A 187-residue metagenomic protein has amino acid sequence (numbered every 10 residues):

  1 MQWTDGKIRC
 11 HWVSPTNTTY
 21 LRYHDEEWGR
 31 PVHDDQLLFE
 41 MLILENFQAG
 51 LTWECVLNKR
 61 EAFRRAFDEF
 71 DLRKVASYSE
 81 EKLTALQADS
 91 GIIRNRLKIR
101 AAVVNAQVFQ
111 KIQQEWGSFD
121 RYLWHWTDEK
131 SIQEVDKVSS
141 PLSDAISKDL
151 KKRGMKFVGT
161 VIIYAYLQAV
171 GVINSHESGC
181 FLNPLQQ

Functional and structural regions predicted by a protein language model:
M1-Q187: HhH-family (HhH-GPD) DNA N-glycosylase catalytic core used in base-excision repair
